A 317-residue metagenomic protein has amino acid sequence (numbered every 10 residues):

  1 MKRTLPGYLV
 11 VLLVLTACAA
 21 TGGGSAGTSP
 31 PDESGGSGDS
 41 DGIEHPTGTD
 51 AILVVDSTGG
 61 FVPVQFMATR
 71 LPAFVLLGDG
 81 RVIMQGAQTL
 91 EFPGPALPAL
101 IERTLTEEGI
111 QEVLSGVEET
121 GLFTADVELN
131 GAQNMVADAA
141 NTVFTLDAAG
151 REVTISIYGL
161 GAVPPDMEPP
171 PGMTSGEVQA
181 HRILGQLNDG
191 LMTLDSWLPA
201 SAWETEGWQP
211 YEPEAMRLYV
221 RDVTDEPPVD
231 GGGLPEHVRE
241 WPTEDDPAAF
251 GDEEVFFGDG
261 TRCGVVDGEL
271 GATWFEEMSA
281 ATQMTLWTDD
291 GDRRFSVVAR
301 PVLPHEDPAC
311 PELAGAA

Functional and structural regions predicted by a protein language model:
M1-L9: Bacterial N-terminal signal peptides that target proteins for export
L15-A17: C-terminal motif of bacterial Sec signal peptides marking the signal peptidase cleavage site
A20, P30-V62, F66, F123-A317: Short, well-ordered, aromatic-rich surface patches in folded extracellular/luminal domains
F66-A87: Short, flexible N-terminal segments of the mature chain
G78-D79, T106-I110, L146-E152: A short, structured loop/turn motif at beta-sheet edges
G86-L100: Acidic/histidine-rich, surface-exposed loop or edge segments in extracytoplasmic proteins
L97-T104, G131: Second-shell loop/turn segments in exported
E108-A132: Short, internal acidic amphipathic alpha-helical interface segments that mediate docking to partner proteins
